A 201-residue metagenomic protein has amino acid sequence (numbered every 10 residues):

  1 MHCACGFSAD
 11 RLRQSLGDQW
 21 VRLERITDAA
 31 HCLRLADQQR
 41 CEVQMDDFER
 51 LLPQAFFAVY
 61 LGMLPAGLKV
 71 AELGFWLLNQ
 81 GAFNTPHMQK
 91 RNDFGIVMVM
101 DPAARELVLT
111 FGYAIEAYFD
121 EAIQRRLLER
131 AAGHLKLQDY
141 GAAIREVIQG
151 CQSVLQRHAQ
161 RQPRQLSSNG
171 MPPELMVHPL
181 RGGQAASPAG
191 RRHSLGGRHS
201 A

Functional and structural regions predicted by a protein language model:
M1-G95, P102-A201: A structural boundary signal for the start of the first folded domain, especially the loop/turn and N-capping region
